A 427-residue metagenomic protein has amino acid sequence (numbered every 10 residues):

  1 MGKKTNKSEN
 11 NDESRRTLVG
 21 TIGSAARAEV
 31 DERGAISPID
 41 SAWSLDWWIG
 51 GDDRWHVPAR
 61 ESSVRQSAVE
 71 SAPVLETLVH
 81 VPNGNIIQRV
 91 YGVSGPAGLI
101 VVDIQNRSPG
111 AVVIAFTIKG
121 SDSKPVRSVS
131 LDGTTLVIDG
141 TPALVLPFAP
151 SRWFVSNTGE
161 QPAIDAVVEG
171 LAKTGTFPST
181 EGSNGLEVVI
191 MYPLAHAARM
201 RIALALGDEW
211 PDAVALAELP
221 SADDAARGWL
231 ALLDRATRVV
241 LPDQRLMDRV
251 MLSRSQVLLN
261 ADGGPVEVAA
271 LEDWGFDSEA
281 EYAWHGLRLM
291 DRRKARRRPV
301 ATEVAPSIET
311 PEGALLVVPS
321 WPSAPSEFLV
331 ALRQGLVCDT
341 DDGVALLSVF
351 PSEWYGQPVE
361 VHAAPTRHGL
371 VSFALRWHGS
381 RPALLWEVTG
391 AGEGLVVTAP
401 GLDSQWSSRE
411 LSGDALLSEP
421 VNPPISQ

Functional and structural regions predicted by a protein language model:
M1-D248, P265, V318-L329, V337-Q427: Terminal accessory carbohydrate-recognition/targeting modules of carbohydrate-active enzymes
T176-S183, V189-M191, G228-P319: Substrate-binding groove/exosite segments of carbohydrate-active enzymes
